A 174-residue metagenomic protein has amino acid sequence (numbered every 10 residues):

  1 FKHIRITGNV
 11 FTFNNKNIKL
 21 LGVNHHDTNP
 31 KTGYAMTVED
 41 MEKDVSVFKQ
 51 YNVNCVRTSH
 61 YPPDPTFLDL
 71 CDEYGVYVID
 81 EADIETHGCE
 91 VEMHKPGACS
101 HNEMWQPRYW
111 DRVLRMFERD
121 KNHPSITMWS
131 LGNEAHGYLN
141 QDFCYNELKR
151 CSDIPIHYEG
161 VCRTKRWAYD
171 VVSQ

Functional and structural regions predicted by a protein language model:
F1-K49, D69: N-terminal carbohydrate-binding accessory modules
S46, C55-Q174: Substrate-binding/catalytic cleft of secreted carbohydrate-active enzymes, primarily glycoside hydrolases
N52: Phosphate-binding active sites in nucleotide-utilizing proteins
